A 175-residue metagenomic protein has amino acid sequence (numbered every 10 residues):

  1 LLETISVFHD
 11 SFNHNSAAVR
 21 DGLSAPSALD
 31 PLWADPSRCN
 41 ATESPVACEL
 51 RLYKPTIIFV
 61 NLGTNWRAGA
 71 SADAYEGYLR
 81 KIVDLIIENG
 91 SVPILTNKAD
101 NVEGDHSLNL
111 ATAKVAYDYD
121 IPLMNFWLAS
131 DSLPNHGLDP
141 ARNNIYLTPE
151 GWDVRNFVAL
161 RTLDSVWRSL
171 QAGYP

Functional and structural regions predicted by a protein language model:
L1-A74, P140-P149, D153, F157: Conserved SGNH/GDSL esterase-like catalytic core that processes O-acyl groups on lipids and polysaccharides
C48-R51, K81, A111-V115: Mature extracellular/periplasmic domains of secretome proteins
L50-K54, E88, Y117-D118: Extracellular/periplasmic catalytic domains that process cell-envelope and extracellular macromolecules
F59, T64-R67, R80-A111: Active-site segments of SGNH/GDSL-like serine hydrolases that catalyze O-acetyl group transfer/hydrolysis on lipids
Y75, L79: Aromatic/hydrophobic pocket-lining residues that form the small-molecule binding cavity in soluble enzyme cores
D100-P175: Catalytic His-Asp segment of secreted/periplasmic serine-dependent ester chemistry enzymes
